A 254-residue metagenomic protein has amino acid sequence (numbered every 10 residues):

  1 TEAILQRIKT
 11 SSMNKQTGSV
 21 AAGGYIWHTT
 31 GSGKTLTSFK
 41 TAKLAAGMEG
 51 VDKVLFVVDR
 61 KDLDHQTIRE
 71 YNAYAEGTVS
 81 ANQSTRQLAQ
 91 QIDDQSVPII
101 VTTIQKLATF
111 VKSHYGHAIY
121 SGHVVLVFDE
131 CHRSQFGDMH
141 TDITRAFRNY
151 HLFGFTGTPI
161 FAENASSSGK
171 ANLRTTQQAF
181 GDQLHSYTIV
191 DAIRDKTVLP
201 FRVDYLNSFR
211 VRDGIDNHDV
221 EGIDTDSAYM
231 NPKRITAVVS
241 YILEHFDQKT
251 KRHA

Functional and structural regions predicted by a protein language model:
T1-V20: N-terminal pre-P-loop "Q-motif" helix
K15-T41: Walker A/P-loop
G24-H28, D52-R60, A254: Conserved RecA-like ASCE P-loop NTPase motor core of nucleic-acid helicases/translocases
T29-T30, H132-R133, A146-A165, K196: Conserved helicase ATPase motor motifs in RecA-like P-loop NTPase domains
A46, K61-T85: Conserved helix-turn-beta segment of the N-terminal RecA-like "Helicase ATP-binding" lobe in SF1/SF2 helicases
R86-I100, H117-A118: Conserved motor-coupling elements within RecA-like helicase/translocase cores
I99-D142: Conserved RecA-like ASCE ATPase "motif II neighborhood" in helicase/translocase motors
A165-A254: Interdomain helical connector at the RecA1-RecA2 junction of SF1/SF2 helicase-like NTPases
